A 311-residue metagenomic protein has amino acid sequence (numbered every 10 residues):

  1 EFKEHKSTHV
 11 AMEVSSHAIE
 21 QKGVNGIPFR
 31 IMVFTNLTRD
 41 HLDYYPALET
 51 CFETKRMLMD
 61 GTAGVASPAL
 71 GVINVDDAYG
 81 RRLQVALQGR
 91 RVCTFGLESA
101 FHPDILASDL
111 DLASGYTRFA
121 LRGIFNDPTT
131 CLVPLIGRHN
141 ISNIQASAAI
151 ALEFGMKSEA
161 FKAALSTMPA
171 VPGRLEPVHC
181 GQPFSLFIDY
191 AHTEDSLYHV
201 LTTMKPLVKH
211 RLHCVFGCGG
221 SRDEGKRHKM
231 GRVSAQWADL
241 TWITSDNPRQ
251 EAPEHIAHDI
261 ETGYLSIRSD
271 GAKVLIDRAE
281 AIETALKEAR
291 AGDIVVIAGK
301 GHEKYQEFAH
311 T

Functional and structural regions predicted by a protein language model:
E4-H5, A11, F29-L186, K209 (+1 more regions): Acidic, Mg2+-coordinating active-site environments of NTP-dependent enzymes
E13, N36, N74, V215-G217 (+1 more regions): Short beta-strand segments
S15-A18, D77-A78, S196, A279-E280: Short beta->alpha connector loops
S16, R39, D77, A191-T193 (+1 more regions): Short, glycine/acidic-enriched loop or turn micro-motifs at the edges of active sites
A18-N25: Conserved helix/coil segment N-terminal to the catalytic DExD/H
N25-I31, T311: A glycine- and small-aliphatic-rich helix-loop capping segment at beta-alpha/alpha-beta transitions that lines
R91, N126, A146-G173, P177-T311: ATP-dependent carboxylate-amine ligase
